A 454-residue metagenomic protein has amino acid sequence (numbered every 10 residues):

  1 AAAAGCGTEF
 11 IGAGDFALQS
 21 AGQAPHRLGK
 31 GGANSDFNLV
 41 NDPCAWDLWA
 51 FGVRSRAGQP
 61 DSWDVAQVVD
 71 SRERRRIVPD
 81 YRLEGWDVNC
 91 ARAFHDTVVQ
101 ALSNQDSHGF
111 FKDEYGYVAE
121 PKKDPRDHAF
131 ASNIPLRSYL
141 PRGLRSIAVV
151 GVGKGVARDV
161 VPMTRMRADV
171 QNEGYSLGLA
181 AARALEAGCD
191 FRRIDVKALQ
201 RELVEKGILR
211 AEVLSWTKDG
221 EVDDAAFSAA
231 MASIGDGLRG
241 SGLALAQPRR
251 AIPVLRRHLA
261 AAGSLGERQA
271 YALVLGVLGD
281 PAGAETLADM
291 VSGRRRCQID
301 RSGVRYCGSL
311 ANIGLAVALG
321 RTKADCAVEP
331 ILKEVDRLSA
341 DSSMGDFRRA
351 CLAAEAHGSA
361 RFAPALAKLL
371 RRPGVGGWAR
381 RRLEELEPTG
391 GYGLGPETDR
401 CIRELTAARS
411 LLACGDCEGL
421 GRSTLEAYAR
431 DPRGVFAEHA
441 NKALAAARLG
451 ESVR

Functional and structural regions predicted by a protein language model:
A1-L209, V213-S228, R249, D280: Flavin (FAD/FMN)-binding glycine-rich loop and adjacent Rossmann-like elements that form
V160-P162, R183-D280, E285-C297, S302-Y306 (+1 more regions): Glycine- and aromatic-enriched mobile tails/lids
A181, L185, G207, G279 (+9 more regions): Sec/Tat-exported extracytoplasmic proteins
A198-A211, A340-D341, R430-H439: Short, mixed-charge aromatic SLiMs
A226-I234, V254-H258, T286-V291, P330-V335 (+3 more regions): Buried hydrophobic core positions in alpha-solenoid tandem helical repeats
D236-R249, R257-A261, G266-P281, D289 (+5 more regions): Structural detector for internal amphipathic alpha-helices that build alpha-solenoid repeat scaffolds
G263-S264, R295, G308, S339-S343 (+3 more regions): Short inter-helical turns and helix N-cap capping residues of alpha-solenoid HEAT/ARM repeat scaffolds
F362, K368-R382: Short, solvent-exposed beta-strand-terminating loops
